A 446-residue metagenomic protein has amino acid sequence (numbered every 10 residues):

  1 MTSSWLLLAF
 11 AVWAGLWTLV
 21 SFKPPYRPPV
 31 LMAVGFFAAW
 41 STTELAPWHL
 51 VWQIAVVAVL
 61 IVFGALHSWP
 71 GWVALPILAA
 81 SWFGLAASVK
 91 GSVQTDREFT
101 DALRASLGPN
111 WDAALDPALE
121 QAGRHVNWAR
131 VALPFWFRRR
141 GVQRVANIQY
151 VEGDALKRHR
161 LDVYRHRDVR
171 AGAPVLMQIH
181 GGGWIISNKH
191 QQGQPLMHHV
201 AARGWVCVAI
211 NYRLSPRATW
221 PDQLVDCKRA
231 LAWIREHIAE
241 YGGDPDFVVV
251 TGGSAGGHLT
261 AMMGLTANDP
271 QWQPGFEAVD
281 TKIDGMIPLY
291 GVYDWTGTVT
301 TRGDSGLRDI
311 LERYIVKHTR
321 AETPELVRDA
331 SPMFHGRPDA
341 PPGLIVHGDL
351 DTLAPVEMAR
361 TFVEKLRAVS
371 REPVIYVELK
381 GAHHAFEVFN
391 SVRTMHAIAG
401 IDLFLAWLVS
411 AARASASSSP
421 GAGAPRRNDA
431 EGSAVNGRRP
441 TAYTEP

Functional and structural regions predicted by a protein language model:
M1-G421, R426-G432, N436, P440-P446: Alpha/beta-hydrolase superfamily serine-hydrolase fold, recognizing
